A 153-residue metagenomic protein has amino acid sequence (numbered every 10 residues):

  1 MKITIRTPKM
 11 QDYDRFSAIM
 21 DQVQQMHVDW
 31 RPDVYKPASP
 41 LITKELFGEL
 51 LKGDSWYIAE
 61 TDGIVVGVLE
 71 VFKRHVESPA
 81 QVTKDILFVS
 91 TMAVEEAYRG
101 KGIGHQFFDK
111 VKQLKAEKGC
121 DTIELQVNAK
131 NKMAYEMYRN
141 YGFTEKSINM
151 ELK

Functional and structural regions predicted by a protein language model:
I3-A18: A short beta-loop-alpha structural element at the N-terminal edge of CoA-dependent acyl/N-acetyltransferase catalytic
Q24-L46: Conserved GNAT-fold acetyl-CoA-binding loop/helix
F47-I58, F88: A short helix-loop-beta-strand connector motif used in the catalytic cores of GNAT acetyltransferases and, in some
I58, I64-K73, F88, A93: Conserved beta-strand in the GNAT
V82-E96, E151: Conserved acetyl-CoA binding element of GNAT-fold acetyltransferases
T91-V94, G100-Q113, E136, N140-Y141: Conserved acetyl-CoA-binding loop-helix of GNAT-fold acetyltransferases
H105, A129-S147, L152: Conserved active-site alpha-helix within GNAT-family acetyltransferase domains
K115-Q126: Conserved GNAT acetyl-CoA-binding A-motif
